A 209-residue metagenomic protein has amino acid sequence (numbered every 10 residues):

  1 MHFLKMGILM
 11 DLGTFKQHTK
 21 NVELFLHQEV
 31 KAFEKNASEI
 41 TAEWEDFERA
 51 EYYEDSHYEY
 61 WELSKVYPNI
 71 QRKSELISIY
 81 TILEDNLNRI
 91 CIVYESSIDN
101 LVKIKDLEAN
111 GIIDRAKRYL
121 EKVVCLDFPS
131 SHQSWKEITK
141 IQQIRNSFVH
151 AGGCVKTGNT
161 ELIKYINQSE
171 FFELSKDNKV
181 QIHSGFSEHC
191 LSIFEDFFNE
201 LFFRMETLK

Functional and structural regions predicted by a protein language model:
M1-S78, D85-L87, V124, Q133-T139 (+2 more regions): Extended intrinsically disordered or low-complexity regions, especially N/C-terminal cytosolic tails and loops, rather
N88-K136, H150: Short non-catalytic regulatory patches outside canonical folded cores
R145-F148: Compact, charge-rich alpha-helical regulatory domains located at protein termini
